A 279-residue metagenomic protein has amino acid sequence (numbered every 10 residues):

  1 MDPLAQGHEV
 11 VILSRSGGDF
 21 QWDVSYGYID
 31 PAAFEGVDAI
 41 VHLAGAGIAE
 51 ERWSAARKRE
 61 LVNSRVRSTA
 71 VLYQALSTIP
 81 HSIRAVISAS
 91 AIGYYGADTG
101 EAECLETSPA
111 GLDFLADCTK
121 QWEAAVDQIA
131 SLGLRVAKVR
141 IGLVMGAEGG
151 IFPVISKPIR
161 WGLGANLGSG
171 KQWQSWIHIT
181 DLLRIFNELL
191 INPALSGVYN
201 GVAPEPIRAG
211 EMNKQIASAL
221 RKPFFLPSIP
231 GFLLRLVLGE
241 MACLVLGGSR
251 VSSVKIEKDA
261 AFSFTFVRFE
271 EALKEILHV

Functional and structural regions predicted by a protein language model:
G17-V71: NAD(P)H-binding glycine-rich loop region in Rossmannoid oxidoreductase-like domains and their noncatalytic homologs
N63, T99-K138: Catalytic helix-loop patch of NAD(P)-dependent Rossmann-fold dehydrogenases
A70-D113: Conserved Rossmann-fold NAD(P)-dependent oxidoreductase catalytic core, especially the SDR/UDP-sugar
D127-K138, G142-W173, I179, I216: NAD(P)-dependent short-chain dehydrogenase/reductase
S156-G164, Q172-I207: Alpha-helical substrate-binding/gating segment
L189-E240, L277-V279: Mid/C-terminal beta-alpha module of Rossmann-like enzyme folds, strongest in SDR-family dehydrogenases/epimerases
A209-K214, R235-S263: Conserved C-terminal active-site "lid" loop/helix of NAD(P)H-dependent oxidoreductases that clamps the redox cofactor
V267-V279: Amphipathic terminal alpha-helices
